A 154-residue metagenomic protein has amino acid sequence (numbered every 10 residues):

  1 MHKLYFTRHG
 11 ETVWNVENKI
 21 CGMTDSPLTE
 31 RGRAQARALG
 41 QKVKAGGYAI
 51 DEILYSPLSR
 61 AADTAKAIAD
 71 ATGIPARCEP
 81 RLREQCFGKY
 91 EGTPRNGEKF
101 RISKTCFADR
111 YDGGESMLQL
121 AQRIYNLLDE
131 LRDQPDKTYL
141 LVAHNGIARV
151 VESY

Functional and structural regions predicted by a protein language model:
M1-H2, L39-A45, R77-C78, Q85-N96 (+1 more regions): Acidic, low-complexity terminal tails and accessory targeting/binding regions of phosphate-metabolizing enzymes
H2, T7, E11-P75, E115: Active-site-proximal alpha-helix that buttresses catalytic centers in soluble enzyme cores
G10, S59, L82-R83, E91 (+1 more regions): Short, flexible active-site-adjacent loop segments at beta-strand->alpha-helix junctions, enriched in small/polar
V16-E17, T64-A65, G88, V150-S153: Short glycine-/acidic-enriched loop or helix-start segments at secondary-structure transitions that form or flank
Y55-S56, Q122, V142-A143: Short beta-strand scaffold positions
A62, D70, Y125-Y154: Active-site-adjacent alpha-helix immediately C-terminal to a catalytic or transition-state-stabilizing loop
D70-Y125: Phosphate-handling substructures
